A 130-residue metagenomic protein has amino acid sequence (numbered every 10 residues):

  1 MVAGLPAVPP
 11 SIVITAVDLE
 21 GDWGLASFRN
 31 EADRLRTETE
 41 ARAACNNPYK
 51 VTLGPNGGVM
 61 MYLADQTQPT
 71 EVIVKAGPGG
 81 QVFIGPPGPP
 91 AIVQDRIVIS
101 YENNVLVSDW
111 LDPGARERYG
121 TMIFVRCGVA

Functional and structural regions predicted by a protein language model:
V2-P9, Q81-A130: Beta-sheet ligand-binding and adhesion/scaffold domains
P6-G57: Short, solvent-exposed loop/hinge segments that bridge or flank secondary-structure elements
P10, R36-E40, N46-P48, V59-Y62 (+3 more regions): Intrinsically disordered, low-complexity segments enriched in polar/charged residues with Gly/Pro, especially when
N30-E31, G54-N104: Contiguous, well-ordered beta-strand patches that form the walls/edges of small beta-barrel/beta-sandwich domains
E38, A43-A44, D65, I73-V74 (+1 more regions): Alpha-helix boundary/interfacial micro-motifs
K50-L53, G57-M61, E71-A76, G114 (+2 more regions): Extracytoplasmic/cell-surface-exposed regions of Actinobacterial cell-envelope-associated and secreted proteins
